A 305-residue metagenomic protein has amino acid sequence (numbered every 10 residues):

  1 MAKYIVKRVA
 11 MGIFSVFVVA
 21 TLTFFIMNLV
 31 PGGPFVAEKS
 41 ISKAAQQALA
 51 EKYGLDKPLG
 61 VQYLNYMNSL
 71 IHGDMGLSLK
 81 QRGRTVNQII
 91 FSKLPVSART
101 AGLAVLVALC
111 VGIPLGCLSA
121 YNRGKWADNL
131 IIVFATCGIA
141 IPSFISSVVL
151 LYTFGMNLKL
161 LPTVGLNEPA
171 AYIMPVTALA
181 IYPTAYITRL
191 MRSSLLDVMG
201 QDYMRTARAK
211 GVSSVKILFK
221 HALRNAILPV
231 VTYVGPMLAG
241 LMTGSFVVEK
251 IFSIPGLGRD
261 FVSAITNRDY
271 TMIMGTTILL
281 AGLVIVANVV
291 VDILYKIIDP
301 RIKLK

Functional and structural regions predicted by a protein language model:
A2-K3, L94-A127, S143, L166-K305: Alpha-helical transmembrane segments of integral membrane proteins, especially multi-pass inner/plasma-membrane
V6-V16: N-terminal signal-anchor/signal peptide hydrophobic helix marking the start of the first transmembrane segment
G12, K93, S97, V133-A140 (+1 more regions): Residue-level signal for discrete positions within transmembrane alpha-helices of multi-pass small-molecule
V16-L64, K80, K159-M174: Hydrophobic alpha-helical transmembrane segments of membrane transport/permease proteins and related membrane-embedded
T23-L29, Y66-N68, V133-P162, A180-Y182: Membrane-water interface segments at the C-terminal ends of transmembrane alpha-helices in multi-pass inner-membrane
I26, V30, E38-S42, I71 (+9 more regions): Hydrophobic aliphatic residues
D56-I113: An internal, D/E-rich "acidic patch" concept
H72, S146-S147, L196: Alpha-helical transmembrane segments and their lipid-water interface positions in multi-pass membrane proteins
